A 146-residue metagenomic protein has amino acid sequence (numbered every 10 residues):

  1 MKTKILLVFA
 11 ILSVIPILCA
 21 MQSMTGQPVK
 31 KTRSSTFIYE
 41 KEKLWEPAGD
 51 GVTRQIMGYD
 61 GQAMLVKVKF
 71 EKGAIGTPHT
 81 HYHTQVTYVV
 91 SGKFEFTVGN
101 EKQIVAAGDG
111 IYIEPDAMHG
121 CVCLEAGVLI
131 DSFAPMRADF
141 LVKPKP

Functional and structural regions predicted by a protein language model:
M1-K4: Positively charged n-region of N-terminal signal peptides that target proteins for export
V8-I17: Bacterial N-terminal signal peptides
L18, Q22-Q62, P144-P146: A short, N-terminal "cap"/entry segment at the start of jelly-roll beta-barrel domains of the cupin/DSBH fold
M64-T80: Conserved short histidine dyad/triad with adjacent acidic residue
Y82-F94, G99: Glycine- and acidic-residue-biased ligand/ion/polar-headgroup-sensing regions
V90-S91, A106-A107, E125: A cytosolic small-molecule/anion-sensing beta-strand core signal
E101-P115: Short acidic-glycine-tyrosine-enriched beta hairpin
P115-D139: Ligand-binding loop in jelly-roll beta-barrel domains
